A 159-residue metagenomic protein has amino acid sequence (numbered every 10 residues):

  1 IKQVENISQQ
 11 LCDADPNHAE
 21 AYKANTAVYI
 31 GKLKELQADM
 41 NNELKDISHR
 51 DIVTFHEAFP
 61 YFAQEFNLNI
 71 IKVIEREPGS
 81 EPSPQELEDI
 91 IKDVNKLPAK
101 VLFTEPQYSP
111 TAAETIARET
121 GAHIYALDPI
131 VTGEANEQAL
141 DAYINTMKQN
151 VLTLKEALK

Functional and structural regions predicted by a protein language model:
I1-K159: Extracytoplasmic metal-acquisition and chelation regions
